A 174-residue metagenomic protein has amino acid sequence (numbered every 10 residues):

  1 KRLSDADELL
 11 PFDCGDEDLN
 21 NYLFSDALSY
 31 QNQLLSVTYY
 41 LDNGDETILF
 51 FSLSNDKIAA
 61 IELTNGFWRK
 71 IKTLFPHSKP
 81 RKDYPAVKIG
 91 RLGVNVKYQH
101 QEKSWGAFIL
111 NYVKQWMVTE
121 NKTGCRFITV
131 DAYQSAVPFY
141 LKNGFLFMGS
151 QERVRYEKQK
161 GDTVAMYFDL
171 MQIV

Functional and structural regions predicted by a protein language model:
K1-S29, Q33, T38: Short amphipathic alpha-helix that is part of the acyltransferase structural core
L34-S52, N65: Conserved beta-hairpin
S52-R91, E157: Conserved acyl-donor/pantetheine-binding loop and adjacent beta-alpha core of acyl/acetyltransferases and related
G90-E102: A short, internal acetyl-CoA/4′-phosphopantetheine-binding micro-motif in the GNAT/acyltransferase core
H100-Q115: Conserved acetyl-CoA-binding loop-helix of GNAT-fold acetyltransferases
L110, M117-A132: Conserved GNAT acetyl-CoA-binding A-motif
G124, D131-S135, G149-V174: C-terminal "cap" of GNAT-fold acetyltransferases
V130, Y140-L141, F145: Conserved active-site tyrosine of GNAT-family acetyltransferases
